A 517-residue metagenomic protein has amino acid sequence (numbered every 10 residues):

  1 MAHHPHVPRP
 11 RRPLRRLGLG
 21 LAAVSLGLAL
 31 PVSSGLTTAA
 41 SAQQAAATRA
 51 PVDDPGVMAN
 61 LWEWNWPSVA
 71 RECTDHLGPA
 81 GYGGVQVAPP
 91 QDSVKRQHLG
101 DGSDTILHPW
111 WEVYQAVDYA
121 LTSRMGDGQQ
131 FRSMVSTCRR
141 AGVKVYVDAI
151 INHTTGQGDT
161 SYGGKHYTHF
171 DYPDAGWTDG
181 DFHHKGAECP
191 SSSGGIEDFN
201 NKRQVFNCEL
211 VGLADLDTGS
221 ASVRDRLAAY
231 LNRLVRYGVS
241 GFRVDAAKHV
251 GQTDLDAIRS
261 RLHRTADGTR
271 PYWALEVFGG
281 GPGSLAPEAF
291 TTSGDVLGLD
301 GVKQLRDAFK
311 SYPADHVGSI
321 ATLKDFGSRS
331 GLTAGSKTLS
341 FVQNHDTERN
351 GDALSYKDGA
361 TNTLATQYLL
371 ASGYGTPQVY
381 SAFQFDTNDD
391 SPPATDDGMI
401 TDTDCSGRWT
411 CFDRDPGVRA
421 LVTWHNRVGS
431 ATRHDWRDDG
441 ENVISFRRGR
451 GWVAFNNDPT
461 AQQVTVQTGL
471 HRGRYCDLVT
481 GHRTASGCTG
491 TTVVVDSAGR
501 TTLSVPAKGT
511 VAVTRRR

Functional and structural regions predicted by a protein language model:
M1-A42: Secretory targeting and sorting signals
A45-M58, S68-G83, A88-A116, T122 (+6 more regions): Active-site-proximal helices and loops of the catalytic beta/alpha 8
A46-N60, F199-D215: N-terminal small/glycine-rich loop or linker at the start of catalytic domains across soluble metabolic enzymes
A59-S68, L213-R224: Active-site mouth loops of central-metabolism enzymes
Q115, Q204-G219, Y237-G238, N350: Short glycine/proline-rich turn/loop motifs
G126: Active-site loop and adjoining helix of the penicillin-binding protein/serine DD-peptidase-beta-lactamase fold
G158-T160: Secretory-pathway/luminal and periplasmic proteins that interact with or process carbohydrate-rich
G163-E209: Core domains of carbohydrate- and sulfate-ester-processing enzymes
